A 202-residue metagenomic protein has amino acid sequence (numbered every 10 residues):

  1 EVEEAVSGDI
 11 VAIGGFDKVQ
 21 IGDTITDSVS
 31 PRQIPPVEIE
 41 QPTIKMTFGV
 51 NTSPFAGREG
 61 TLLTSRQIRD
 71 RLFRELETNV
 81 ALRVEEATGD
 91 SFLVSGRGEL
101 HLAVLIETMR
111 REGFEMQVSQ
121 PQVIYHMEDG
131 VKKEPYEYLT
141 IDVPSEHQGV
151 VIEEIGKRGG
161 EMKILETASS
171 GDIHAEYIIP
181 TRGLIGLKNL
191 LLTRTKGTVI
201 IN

Functional and structural regions predicted by a protein language model:
E1-N202: Accessory interaction regions appended to the cores of large information-processing enzymes
